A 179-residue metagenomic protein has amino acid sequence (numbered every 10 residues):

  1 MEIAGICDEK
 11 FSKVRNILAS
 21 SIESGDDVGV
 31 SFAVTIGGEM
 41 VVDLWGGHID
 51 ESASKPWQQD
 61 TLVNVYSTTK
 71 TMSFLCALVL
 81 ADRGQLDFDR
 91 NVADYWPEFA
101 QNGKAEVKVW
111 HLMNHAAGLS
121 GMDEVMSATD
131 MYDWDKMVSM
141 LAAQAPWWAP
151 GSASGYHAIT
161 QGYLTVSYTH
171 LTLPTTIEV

Functional and structural regions predicted by a protein language model:
E2-V65, D87-R90, S139-A143: Short, conserved catalytic-motif segment at the N-terminal edge
S12, A158-Y163: An alpha-helix initiation/capping motif
L18, F32, G38, K70-S73 (+5 more regions): Residue-level preference for non-acidic, small/hydrophobic
E23, D27, W45, D82 (+2 more regions): Short glycine/serine/threonine-biased micro-segments
V30, H48, L119, S152 (+2 more regions): Gly/Ser/Thr-rich helix-start
E51-T160: Active-site-proximal loop and beta-strand segments within enzyme catalytic domains
T169-T175: Conserved small/polar residues in nucleotide/adenosyl-binding loops
I177-V179: Short hydrophobic transmembrane-like helices used for membrane targeting/insertion
